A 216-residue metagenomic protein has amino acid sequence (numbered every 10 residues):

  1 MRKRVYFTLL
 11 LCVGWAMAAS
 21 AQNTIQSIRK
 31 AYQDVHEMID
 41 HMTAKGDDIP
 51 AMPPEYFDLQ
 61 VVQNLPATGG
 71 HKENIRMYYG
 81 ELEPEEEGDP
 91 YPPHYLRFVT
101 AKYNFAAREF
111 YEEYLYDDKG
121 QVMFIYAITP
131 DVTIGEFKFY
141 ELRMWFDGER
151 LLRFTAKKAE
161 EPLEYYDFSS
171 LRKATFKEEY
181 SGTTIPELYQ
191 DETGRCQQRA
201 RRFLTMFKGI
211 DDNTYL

Functional and structural regions predicted by a protein language model:
M1-F7: Bacterial N-terminal signal peptides that target proteins for export
T8-A16: Bacterial N-terminal signal peptides
Q22-Y79, G135-L216: Long terminal segments
F57-V122: Short N-terminal edge-element motif at the start of the domain
T100-N104, Y126-P130, A156-K157: Beta-turn initiation residues at beta-strand->coil junctions
A107-E112, A127, E136-L142: Short, surface-exposed coil-to-beta transition loops
M123-F124, L152: General beta-strand recognition
